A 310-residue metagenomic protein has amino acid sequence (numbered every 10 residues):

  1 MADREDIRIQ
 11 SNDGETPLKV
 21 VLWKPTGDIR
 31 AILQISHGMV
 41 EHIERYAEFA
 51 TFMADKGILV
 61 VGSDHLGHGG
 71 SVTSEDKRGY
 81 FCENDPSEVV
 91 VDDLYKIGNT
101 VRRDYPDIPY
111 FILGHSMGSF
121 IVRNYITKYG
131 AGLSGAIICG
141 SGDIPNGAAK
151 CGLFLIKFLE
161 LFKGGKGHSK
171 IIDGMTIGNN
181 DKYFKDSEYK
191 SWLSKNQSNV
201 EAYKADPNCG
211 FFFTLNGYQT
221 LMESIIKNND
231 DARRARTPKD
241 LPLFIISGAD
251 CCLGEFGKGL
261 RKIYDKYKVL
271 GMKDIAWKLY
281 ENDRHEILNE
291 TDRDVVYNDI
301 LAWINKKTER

Functional and structural regions predicted by a protein language model:
M1-G27: N-terminal cap/lid segment of alpha/beta-hydrolase-fold proteins
L33, H37-E41, S116-M117, A249-D250: Active-site glycine-rich loops that stabilize anionic/oxyanionic intermediates across multiple enzyme folds
R45-D76: Conserved alpha/beta-hydrolase
C82-R102: Alpha/beta-hydrolase active-site loop
Y105-S116: Alpha/beta-hydrolase fold nucleophile elbow
N124-N208: Alpha/beta-hydrolase-fold enzymes
I245-S247: Short beta-strand/loop motif that positions the catalytic acidic residue of the alpha/beta-hydrolase fold
L270-R310: Catalytic active-site module of serine/aspartate enzymes centered on a nucleophile-bearing elbow/loop
